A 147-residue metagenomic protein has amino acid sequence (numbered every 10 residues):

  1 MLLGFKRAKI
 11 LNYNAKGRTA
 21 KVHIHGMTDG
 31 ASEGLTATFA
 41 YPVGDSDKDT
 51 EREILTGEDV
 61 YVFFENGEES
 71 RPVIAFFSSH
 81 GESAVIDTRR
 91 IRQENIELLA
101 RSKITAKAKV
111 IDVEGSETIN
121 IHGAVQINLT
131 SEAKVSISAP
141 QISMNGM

Functional and structural regions predicted by a protein language model:
M1-S116: Hydrophobic packing positions characteristic of elongated beta-solenoid/beta-helix-type spike/fiber shafts
A8-K9, V110-M147: Intrinsic-disorder/coil detector with helix-boundary
